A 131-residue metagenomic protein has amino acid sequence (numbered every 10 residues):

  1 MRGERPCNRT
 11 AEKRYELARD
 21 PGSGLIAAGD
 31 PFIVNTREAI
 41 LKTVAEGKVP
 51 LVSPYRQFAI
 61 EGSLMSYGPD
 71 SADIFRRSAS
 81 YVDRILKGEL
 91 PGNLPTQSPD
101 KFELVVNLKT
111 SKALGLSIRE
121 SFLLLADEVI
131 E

Functional and structural regions predicted by a protein language model:
M1-E131: Short hydrophobic alpha-helices and adjacent helix-cap/hinge residues
